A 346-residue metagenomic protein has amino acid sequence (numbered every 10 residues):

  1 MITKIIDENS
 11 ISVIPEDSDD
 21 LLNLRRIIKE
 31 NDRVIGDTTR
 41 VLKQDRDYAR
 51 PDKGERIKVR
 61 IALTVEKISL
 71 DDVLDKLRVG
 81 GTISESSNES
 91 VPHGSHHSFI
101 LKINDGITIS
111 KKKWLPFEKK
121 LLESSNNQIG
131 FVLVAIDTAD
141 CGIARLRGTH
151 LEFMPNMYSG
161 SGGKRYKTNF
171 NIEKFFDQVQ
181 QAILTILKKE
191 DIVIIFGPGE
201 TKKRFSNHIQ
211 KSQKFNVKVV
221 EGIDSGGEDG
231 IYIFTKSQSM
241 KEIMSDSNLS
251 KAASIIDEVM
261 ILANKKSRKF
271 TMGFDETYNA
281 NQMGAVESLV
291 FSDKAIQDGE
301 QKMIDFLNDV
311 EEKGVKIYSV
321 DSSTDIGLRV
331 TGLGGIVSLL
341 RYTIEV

Functional and structural regions predicted by a protein language model:
M1-V346: Terminal alpha-helical anchor/extension segments at protein ends
